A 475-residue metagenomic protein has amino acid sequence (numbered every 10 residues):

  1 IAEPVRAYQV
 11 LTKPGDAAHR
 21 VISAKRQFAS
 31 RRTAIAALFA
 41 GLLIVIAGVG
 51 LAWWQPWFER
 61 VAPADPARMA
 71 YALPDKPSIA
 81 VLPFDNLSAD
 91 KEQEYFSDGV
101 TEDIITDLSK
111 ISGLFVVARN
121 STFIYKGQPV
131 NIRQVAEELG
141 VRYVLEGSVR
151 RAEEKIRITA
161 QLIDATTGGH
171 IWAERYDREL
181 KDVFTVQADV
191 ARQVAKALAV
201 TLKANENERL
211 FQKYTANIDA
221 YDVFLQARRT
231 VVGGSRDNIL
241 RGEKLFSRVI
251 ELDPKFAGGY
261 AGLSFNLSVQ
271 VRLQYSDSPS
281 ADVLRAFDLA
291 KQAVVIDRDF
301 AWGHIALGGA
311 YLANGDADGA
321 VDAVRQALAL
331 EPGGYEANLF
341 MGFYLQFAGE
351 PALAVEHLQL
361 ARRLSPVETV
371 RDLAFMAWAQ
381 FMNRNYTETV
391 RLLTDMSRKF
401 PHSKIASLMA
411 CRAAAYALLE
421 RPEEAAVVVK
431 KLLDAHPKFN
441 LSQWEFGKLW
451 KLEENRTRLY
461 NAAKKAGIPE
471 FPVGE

Functional and structural regions predicted by a protein language model:
I1-S23: Cytosolic regulatory/linker segments at or just downstream of nucleotide-handling modules in signal-transduction
I22, E206-F211, P472-E475: Short, flexible loop/turn segments with low-complexity composition
A24-R31: Short, Lys/Arg-rich N-terminal segment immediately upstream of the first membrane anchor
R31-K404, L408-L419, E424: Acidic, proline/glycine-rich low-complexity intrinsically disordered segments
L210-K213, S276, P437-K451: Acidic, Ser/Thr-rich low-complexity linear motifs
A417-F439: TPR/TPR-like (Sel1-like) alpha-helical repeat modules
L441-E475: Terminal, low-structured helical/coil segments at or just beyond the last alpha-helical repeat
